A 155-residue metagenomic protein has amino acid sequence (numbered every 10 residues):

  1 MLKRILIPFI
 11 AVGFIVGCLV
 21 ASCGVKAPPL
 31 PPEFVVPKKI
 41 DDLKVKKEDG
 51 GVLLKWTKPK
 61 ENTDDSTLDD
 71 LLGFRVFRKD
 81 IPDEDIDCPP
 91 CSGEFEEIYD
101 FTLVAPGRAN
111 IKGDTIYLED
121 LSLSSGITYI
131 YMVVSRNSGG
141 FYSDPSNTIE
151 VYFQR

Functional and structural regions predicted by a protein language model:
M1-I10: Bacterial N-terminal signal peptides that target proteins for export
L19-S22: C-terminal motif of bacterial Sec signal peptides marking the signal peptidase cleavage site
G24-D70, S125, G140-R155: Pro/Thr/Ser/Gly-rich low-complexity, intrinsically disordered linker/stalk tracts
K58, D69-S124, F141-N147: Recognizes extended acidic, P/S/T-rich segments that occur within or adjacent to Ig-like beta-sandwich modules
V134-S138: Beta-strand-rich extracellular modules
